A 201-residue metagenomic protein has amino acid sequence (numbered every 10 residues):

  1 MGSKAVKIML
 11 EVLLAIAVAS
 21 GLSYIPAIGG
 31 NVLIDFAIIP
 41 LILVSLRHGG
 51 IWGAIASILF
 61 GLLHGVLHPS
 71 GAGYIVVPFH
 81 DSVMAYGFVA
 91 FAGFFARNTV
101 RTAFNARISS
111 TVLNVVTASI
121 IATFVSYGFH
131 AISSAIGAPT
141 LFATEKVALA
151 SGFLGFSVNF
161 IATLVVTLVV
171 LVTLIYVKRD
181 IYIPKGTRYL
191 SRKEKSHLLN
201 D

Functional and structural regions predicted by a protein language model:
M1-W52: Hydrophobic transmembrane alpha-helices
I8-M9, G50-I55, Y74-I75, I108-V112: Membrane-helix interface segments
L13-S20, I39, L43, A54 (+6 more regions): Residue-level signature of the transmembrane alpha-helical core of multi-pass small-molecule transporters
I16-S20, A90, L168-V172: Hydrophobic core of alpha-helical transmembrane segments in multi-pass integral membrane proteins
A19-L33, L59-F95: Interfacial aromatic-anchored transmembrane helix boundaries in multi-pass membrane proteins
G29-N31, D35, G73-H80, F94-D201: Membrane-embedded alpha-helical hairpins and interfacial helices in multi-pass inner-membrane proteins
I34-I39, H48-G61, H68-G71, V158-V166: Pore-lining transmembrane helices
